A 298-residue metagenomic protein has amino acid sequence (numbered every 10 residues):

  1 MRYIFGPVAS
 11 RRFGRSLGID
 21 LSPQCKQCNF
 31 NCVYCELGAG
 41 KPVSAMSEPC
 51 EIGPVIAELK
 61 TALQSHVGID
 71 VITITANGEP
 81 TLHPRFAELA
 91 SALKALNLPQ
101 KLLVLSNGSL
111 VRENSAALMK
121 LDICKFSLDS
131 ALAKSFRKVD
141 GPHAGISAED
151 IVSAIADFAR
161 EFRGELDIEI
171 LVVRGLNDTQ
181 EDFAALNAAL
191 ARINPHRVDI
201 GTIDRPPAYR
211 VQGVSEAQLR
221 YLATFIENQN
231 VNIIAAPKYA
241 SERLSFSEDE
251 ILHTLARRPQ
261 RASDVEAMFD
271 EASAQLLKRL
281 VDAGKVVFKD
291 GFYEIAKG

Functional and structural regions predicted by a protein language model:
R2-R12, P23, A57, Q64 (+1 more regions): Auxiliary Fe-S-binding modules of radical SAM enzymes
R11-G53: Canonical Radical SAM [4Fe-4S] cluster-binding loop centered on the CxxxCxxC motif and its immediate flanking residues
S16-G18, V71, K125, D167: Short hydrophobic-acidic sequence motifs that mark active-site Asp/Glu residues
C35-G40, G68-V71, A131-S135, L166-D167: Short, basic/glycine-rich phosphate-binding loops at helix/coil junctions that contact nucleotide phosphates
G38-T73, R85-E88: Conserved alpha-helical substructure of the radical SAM core
T73-E79: Active-site groove signature of glycoside hydrolases
L82-Q218: Conserved AdoMet/S-adenosylmethionine-binding subsite of the radical SAM
